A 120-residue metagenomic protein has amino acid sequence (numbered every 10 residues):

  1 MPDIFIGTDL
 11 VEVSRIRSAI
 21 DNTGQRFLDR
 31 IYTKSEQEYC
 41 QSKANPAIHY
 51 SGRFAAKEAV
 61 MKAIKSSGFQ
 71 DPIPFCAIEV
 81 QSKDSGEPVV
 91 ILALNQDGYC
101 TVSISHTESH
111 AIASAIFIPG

Functional and structural regions predicted by a protein language model:
M1-G120: Core catalytic alpha/beta fold that binds nucleotide/phospho-ligands
